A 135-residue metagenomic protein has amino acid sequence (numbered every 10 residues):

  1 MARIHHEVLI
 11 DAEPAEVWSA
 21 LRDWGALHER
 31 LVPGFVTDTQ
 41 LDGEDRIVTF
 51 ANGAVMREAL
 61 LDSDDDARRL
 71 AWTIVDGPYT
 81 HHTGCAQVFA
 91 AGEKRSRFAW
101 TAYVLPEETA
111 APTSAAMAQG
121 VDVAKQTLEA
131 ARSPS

Functional and structural regions predicted by a protein language model:
M1-Q40: Hydrophobic ligand-binding cavity/cleft-lining segments
H5-E7, V55-R57, T83-C85, S114: Well-ordered beta-strand positions in beta-sheet-rich domains
E7-D11, T49, A59, Q87: Generic structural detector for well-ordered beta-strands
D11-A15, D62-D66, V88-R97: A short, structured loop/turn motif at beta-sheet edges
G25-P78, T83, F98, Q119 (+1 more regions): Glycine-rich portal/gate segments that line the openings of hydrophobic small-molecule binding cavities
V75-A130, P134-S135: Beta-strand/loop substructures that line and gate deep hydrophobic ligand-binding cavities in soluble
